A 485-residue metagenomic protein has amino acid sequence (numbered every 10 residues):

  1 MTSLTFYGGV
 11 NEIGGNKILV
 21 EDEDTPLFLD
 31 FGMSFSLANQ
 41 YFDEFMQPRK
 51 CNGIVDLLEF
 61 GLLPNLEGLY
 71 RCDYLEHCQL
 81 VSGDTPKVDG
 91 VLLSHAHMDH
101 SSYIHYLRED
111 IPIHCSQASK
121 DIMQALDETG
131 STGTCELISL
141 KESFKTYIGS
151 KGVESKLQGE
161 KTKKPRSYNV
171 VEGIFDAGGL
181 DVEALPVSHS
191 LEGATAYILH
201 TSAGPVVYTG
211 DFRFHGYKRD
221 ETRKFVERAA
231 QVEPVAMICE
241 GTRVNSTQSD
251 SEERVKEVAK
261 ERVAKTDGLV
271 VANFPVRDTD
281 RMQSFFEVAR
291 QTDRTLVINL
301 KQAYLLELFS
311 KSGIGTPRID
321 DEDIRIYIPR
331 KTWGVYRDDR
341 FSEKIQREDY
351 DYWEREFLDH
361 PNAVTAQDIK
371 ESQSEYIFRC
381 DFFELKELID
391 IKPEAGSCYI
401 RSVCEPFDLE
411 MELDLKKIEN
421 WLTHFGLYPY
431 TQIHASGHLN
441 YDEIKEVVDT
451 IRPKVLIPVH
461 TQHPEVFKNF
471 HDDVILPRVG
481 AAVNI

Functional and structural regions predicted by a protein language model:
T2-G90, Y103-D280, S284, R290 (+2 more regions): His/Asp/Glu-rich metal-coordinating catalytic cores of metallo-dependent phosphodiesterases/hydrolases acting on
A38-Q40, I122-E128, A194, Y217-R219 (+4 more regions): Short, charged, surface-exposed secondary-structure boundary motifs
G90-H100, H189, H460: Histidine-centered divalent metal-coordination motifs
K163-E172, R325-R330, F357-H360, I475-P477: Short acidic-hydrophobic, aromatic-tinged amphipathic segments that line or gate anion-handling sites
V171-A177, G396, G480-A482: Glycine-centered loop/turn motifs
G216-K301, E394-H471, I475: Cap/insert and terminal regions of metallo-dependent hydrolase folds
Q248-E387, I391-A395: Hard-cation-handling environments
H471-I485: Charged, glycine-enriched surface loops/patches that mediate electrostatic binding to polyanionic ligands
